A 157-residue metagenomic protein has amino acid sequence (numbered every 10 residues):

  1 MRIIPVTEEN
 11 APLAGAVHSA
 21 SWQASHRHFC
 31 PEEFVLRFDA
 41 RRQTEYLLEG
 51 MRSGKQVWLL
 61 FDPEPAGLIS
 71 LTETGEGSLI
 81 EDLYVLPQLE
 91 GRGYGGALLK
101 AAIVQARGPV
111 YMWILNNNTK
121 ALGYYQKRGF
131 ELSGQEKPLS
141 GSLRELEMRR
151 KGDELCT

Functional and structural regions predicted by a protein language model:
M1-I3: Extreme N-terminal starter segment of soluble prokaryotic enzymes
P5-A11, G15-E90, G96-Q105, T119 (+2 more regions): Acetyl-CoA-dependent GNAT
K55, S142-M148: Short hydrophobic/aromatic beta-strand or adjacent loop that forms the aromatic wall/cage of a ligand/substrate-binding
D82-Y84, Y111-W113, E147: Short aromatic/hydrophobic contact patches that present stacked aromatics for nucleic-acid/ligand binding
G96, N117-G134, S140-L143: Conserved active-site alpha-helix within GNAT-family acetyltransferase domains
Q105-N117: Conserved GNAT acetyl-CoA-binding A-motif
L146-T157: Terminal substrate-recognition subdomain of acyl/acetyltransferases
